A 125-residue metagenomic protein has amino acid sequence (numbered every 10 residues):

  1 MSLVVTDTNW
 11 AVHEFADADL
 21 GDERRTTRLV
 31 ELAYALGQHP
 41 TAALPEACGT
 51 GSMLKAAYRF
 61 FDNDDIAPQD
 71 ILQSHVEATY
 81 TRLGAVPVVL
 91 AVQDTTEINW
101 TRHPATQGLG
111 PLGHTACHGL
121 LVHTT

Functional and structural regions predicted by a protein language model:
M1-T125: Conserved, well-structured functional cores that handle cations and Mg-NTP chemistry
